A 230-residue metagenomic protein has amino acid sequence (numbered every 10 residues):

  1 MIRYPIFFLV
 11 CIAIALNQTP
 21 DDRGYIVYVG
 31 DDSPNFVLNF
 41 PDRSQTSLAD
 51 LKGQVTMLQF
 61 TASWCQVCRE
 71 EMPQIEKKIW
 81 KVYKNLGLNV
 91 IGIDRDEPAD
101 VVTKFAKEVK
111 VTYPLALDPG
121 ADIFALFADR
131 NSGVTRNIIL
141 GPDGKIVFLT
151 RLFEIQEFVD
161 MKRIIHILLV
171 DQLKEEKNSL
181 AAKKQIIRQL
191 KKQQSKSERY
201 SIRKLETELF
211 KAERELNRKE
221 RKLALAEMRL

Functional and structural regions predicted by a protein language model:
Y4-A13: Sec-dependent N-terminal signal peptides
Q18-L48: N-terminal "domain-start" segment that seeds a small globular fold
T19, I26-V29, S33, I167-L230: Non-globular targeting/processing and membrane-anchoring segments
V55-T56, T135: Alpha/beta-hydrolase fold active-site loops
M57-L58, V90: Hydrophobic beta-strand anchors of alpha/beta hydrolase catalytic cores
F60-K77: Conserved redox-active cysteine motifs that mediate thiol-disulfide chemistry, especially di-cysteine Cys-X(1-2)-Cys
E70, I79-A121: Conserved segment of the thioredoxin-like fold in thiol-based oxidoreductases
K107-T112, D118-I164: Thiol/disulfide oxidoreductase modules built on the thioredoxin-like
